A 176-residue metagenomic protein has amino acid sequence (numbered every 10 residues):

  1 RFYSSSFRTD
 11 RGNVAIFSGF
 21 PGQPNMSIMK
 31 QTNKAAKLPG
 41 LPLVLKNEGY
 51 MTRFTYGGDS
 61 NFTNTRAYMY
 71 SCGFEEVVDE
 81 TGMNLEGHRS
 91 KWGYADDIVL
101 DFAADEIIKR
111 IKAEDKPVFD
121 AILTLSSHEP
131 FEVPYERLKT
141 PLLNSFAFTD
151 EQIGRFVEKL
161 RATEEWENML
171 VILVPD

Functional and structural regions predicted by a protein language model:
R1-D176: Solvent-exposed soluble domains appended to multi-pass membrane proteins
